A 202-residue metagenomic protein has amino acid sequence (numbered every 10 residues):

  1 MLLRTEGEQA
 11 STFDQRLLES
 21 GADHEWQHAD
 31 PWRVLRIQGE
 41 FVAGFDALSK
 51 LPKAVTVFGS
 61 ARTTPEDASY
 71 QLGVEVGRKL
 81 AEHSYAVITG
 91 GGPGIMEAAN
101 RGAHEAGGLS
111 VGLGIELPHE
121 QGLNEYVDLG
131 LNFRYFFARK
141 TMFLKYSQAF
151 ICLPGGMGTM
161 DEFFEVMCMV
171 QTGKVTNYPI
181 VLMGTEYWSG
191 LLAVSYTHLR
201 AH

Functional and structural regions predicted by a protein language model:
L2-F13, L18-L113: Glycine-rich beta-alpha loop segments
A61-T63, G155-G156, E186: Residue-level signal for short, function-critical loop segments
G91-G94, G158-D161, E186: Short beta->alpha linker loops
G94-L153: Acidic/glycine-enriched connector segments
N100-G102, G122-E125, E162-E165, L192-S195: Short acidic, glycine/serine/threonine-rich loops at helix termini
R134-M183: Active-site/ligand-binding-proximal alpha/beta "capping" segment
M183-S189: Short, flexible loop segments at boundaries between secondary-structure elements
T197-H202: Conserved small/polar residues in nucleotide/adenosyl-binding loops
